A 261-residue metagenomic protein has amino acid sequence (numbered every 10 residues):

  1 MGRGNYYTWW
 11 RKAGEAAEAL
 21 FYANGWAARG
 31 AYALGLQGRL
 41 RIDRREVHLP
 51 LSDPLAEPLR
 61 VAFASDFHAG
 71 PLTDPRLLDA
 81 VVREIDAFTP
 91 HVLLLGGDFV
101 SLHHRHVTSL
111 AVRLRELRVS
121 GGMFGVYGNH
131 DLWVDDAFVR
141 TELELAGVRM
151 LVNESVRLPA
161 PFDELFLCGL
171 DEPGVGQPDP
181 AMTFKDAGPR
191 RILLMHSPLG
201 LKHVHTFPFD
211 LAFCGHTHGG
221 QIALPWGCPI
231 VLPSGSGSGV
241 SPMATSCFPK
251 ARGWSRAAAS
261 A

Functional and structural regions predicted by a protein language model:
M1-R60, P71: Acidic, histidine-bearing metal-coordination/catalytic regions of metal-dependent phosphoesterases
A31-Q37, A64-L77, V100-R105, D131-D135 (+1 more regions): Acidic/histidine-rich helix-loop elements that form or flank divalent-metal/phosphate-binding sites at the catalytic
R39-D74, L170-M195: Mobile, glycine- and charge-enriched loop segments and immediately flanking short secondary-structure elements within
L49-A62, V148-R149, V156-C168, R190 (+1 more regions): Beta-strand-turn-beta hairpins that frame and shape the catalytic cleft of phosphate-ester-processing enzymes
A62-S65, V92-D98, G122-N129, L151-E154 (+3 more regions): Active-site neighborhood of phospho(di)ester-bond hydrolases with catalytic His/Asp-centered motifs
G70-P159: Core catalytic region of metal-dependent phosphoesterases/phosphodiesterases, especially metallo-beta-lactamase-like
T141, L145-V148, E154, A160-H203: Binuclear metal-dependent hydrolase catalytic cores centered on His/Asp/Glu-rich metal-binding motifs
L145, P198-A261: Conserved beta-sheet core of the metallophosphoesterase superfamily
